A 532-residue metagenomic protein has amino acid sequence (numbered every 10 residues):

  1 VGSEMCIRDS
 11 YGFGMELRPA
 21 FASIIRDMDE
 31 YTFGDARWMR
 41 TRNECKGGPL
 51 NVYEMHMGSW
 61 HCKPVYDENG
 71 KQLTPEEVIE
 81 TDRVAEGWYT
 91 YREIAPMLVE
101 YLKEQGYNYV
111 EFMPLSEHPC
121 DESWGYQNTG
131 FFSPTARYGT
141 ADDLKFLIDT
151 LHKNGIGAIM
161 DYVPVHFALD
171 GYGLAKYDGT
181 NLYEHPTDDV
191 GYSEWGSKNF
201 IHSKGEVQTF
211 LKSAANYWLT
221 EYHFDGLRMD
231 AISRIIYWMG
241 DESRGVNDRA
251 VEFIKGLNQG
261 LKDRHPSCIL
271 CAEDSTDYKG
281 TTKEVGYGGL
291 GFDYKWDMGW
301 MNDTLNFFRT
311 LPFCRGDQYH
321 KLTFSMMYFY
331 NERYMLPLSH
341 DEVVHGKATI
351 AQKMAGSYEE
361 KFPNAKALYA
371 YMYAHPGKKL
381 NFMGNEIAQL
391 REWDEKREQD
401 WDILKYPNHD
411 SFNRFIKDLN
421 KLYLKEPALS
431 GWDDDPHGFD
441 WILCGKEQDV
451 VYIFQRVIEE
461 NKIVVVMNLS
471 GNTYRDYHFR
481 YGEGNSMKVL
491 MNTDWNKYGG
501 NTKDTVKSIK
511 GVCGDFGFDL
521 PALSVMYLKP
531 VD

Functional and structural regions predicted by a protein language model:
S3-E54, S59-D82, N501-I509: The feature marks proteins involved in alpha-glucan
R8-E44, N154, G173-P186, T310-M326: Core domains of carbohydrate- and sulfate-ester-processing enzymes
M39, N43-K46, H56-F224, R228-V246 (+2 more regions): Substrate-binding/active-site clefts of carbohydrate-active enzymes
M55, F112, F131, L151 (+8 more regions): Conserved, mostly hydrophobic/aromatic
W60, D241-R244, Q352-E360, D400-D410 (+1 more regions): Active-site rim elements
H223-D225, G240-K396, L424-A428, D433-T493 (+1 more regions): Conserved alpha/beta catalytic core and glycan-binding cleft of carbohydrate-active enzymes
L404, N408-F412, L419-K421, H478-S508: C-terminal accessory region downstream of the catalytic core in glycan-modifying enzymes
D504-D532: C-terminal beta-strand-rich structural cap/linker in extracellular carbohydrate-active enzymes
